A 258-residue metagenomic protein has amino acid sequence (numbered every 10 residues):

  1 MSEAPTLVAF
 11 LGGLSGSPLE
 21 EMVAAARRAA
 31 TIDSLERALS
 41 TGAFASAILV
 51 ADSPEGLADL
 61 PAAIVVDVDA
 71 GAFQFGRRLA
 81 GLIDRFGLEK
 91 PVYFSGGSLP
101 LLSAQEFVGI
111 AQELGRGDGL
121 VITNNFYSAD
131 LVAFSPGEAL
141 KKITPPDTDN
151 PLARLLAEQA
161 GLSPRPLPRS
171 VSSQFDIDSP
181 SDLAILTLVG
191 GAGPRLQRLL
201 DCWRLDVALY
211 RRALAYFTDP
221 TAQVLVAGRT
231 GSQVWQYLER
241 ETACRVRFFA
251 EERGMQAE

Functional and structural regions predicted by a protein language model:
M1-S17, F217: N-terminal nucleotide-binding beta1-loop-alpha1 segment
R28-F44: A short, N-terminal amphipathic alpha-helix
V50-G56: Short, polar loop motifs at secondary-structure junctions
D59-P91, P100, D149: Short phosphate-binding loop-to-helix
F94-G96: Active-site acidic Asp-centered loop
L99-Y127: Conserved donor-nucleotide/metal-binding helix-loop-beta segment in metal-dependent transferases, i.e., the alpha-helix
D130-G137: Conserved beta strand-loop-helix elements of the APE1-like EEP
D147-E258: Conserved alpha/beta core of the MobA/IspD/sugar-nucleotide pyrophosphorylase nucleotidyltransferase superfamily
